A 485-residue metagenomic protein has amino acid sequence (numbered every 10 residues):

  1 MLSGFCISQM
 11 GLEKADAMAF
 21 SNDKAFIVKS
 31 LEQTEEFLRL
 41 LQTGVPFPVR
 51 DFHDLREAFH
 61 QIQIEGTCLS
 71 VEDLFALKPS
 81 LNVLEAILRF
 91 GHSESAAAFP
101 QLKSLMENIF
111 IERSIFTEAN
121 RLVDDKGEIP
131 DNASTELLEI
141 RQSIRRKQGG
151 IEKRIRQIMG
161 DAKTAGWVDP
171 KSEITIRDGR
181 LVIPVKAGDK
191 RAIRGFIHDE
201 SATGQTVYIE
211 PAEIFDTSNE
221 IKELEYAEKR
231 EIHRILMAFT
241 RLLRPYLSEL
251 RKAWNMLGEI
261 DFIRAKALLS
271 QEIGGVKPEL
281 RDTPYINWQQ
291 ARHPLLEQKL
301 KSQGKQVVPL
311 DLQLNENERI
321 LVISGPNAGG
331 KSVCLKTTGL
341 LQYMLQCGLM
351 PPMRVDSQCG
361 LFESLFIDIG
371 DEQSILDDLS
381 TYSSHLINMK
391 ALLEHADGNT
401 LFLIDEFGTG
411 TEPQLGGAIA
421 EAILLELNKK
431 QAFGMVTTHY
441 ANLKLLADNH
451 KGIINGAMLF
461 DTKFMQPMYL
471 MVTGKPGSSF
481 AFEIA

Functional and structural regions predicted by a protein language model:
M1-E136, I140, Y246-E249, A253-E259 (+2 more regions): Conserved amphipathic alpha-helical "coupling/scaffold" segments that transmit conformational changes between domains
V28-T34, V49-F52, L81, R141 (+12 more regions): Amphipathic alpha-helical transducer elements in NTP-driven molecular machines
I111-G127, D216-M237: Extended, charged coiled-coil "arm/hinge" scaffolds of SMC/Rad50-like chromosome-maintenance ATPases and other large
E139-D189: Extended, Lys/Arg-enriched charged tracts that mediate electrostatic binding to polyanionic substrates
I140, I144-K147, L224, E228-I260: Intracellular alpha-helical coupling/juxtamembrane segments of multi-pass membrane proteins
M159-R177, A267-Q290: Long, charged, glycine-rich C-terminal linkers/tails
E173, R177-Y208, S218, E279-P309: SMC-family hinge/dimerization module
G274, R281-A485: ATPase nucleotide-binding head domains, primarily ABC-like/P-loop NTPase cores
